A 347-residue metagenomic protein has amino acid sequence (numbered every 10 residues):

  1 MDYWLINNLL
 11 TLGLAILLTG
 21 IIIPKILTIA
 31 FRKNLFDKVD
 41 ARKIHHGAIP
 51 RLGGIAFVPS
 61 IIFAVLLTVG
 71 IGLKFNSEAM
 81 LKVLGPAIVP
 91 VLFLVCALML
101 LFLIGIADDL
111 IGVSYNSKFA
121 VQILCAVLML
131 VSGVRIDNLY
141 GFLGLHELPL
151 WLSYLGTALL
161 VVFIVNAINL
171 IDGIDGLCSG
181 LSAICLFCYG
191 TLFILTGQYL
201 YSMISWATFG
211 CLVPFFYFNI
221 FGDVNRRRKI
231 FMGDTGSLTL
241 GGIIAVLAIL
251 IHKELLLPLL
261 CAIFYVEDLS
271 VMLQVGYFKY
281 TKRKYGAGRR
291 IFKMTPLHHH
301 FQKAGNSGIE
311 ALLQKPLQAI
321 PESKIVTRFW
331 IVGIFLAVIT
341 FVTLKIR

Functional and structural regions predicted by a protein language model:
D2-L269, T340, I346: "…together with the soluble PPM/PP2C metallo-phosphatase catalytic core" -> "…together with the soluble PPM/PP2C
D40-R42, L312, V326: Short loop/turn and capping residues at structural boundaries
G54, I263-S323: Membrane-proximal soluble regions of multi-pass membrane proteins
K324-L344: Final/C-terminal transmembrane alpha-helix of multipass membrane proteins
